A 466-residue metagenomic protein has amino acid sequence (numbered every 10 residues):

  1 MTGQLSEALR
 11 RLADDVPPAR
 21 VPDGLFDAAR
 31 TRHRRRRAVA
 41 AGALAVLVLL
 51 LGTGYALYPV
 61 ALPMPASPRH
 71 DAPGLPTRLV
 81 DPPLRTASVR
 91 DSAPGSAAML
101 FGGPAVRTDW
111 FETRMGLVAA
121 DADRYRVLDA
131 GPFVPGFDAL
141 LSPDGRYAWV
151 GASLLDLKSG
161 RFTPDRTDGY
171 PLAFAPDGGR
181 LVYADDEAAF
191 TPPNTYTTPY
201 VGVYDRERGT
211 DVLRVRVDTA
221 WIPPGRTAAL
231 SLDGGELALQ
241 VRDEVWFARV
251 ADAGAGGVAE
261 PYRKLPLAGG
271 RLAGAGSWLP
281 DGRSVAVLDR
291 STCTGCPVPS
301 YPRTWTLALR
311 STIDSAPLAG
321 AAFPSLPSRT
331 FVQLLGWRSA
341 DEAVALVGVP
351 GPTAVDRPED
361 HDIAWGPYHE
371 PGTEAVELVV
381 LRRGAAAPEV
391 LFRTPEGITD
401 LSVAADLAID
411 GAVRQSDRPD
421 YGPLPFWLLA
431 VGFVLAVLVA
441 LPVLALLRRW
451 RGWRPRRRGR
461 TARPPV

Functional and structural regions predicted by a protein language model:
M1-R35: Disordered, charged N-terminal biogenesis/targeting segments of membrane/secreted proteins
T31-A93: Membrane-interface helical sensory segment of bacterial ECF anti-sigma factor regulators
L75-L84, D121-V134, K158-Y170, R206-P224 (+3 more regions): Multi-bladed beta-propeller domains
S88-S96, D138-Y147, L172-A184, T227-L237 (+4 more regions): Blade-terminus and WD-like Trp-Asp/Gly-His loop motifs, strongest in beta-propeller folds
L100-E112, W149-S153, Y183-A188, A238-E244 (+3 more regions): Beta-strand C-termini and the immediately following turn/loop, strongest in propeller blades
E112-A122, D156, Y196-G209, F247-G254 (+2 more regions): Beta-propeller blade signature
G276-W278, C293-L424: Membrane-proximal extracellular "stem/stalk" segments of glycoproteins immediately N-terminal to a transmembrane helix
D410-V466: C-terminal single-pass membrane-anchor helix
